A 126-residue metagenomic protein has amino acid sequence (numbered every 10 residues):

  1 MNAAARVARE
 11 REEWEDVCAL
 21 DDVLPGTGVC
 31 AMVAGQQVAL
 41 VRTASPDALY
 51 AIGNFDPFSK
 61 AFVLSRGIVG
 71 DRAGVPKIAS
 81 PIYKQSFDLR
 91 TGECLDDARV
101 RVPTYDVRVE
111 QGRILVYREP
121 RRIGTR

Functional and structural regions predicted by a protein language model:
M1-V75, D88-L89, R101-R126: N-terminal pre-ligand scaffold of iron-sulfur
D56, S80-Y83: Short cysteine clusters
